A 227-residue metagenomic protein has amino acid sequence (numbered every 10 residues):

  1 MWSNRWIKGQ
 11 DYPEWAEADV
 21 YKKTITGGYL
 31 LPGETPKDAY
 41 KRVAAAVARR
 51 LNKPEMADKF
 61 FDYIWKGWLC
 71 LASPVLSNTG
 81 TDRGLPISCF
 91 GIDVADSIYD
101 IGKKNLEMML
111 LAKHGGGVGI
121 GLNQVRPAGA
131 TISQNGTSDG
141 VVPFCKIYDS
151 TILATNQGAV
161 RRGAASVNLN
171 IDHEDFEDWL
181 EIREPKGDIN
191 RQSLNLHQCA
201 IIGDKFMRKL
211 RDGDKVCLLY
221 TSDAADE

Functional and structural regions predicted by a protein language model:
M1-S222: Extended catalytic cores of very large enzyme megasubunits
D223-E227: A short, hydrophobic C-terminal helix/tail in secreted or cell-surface proteins
